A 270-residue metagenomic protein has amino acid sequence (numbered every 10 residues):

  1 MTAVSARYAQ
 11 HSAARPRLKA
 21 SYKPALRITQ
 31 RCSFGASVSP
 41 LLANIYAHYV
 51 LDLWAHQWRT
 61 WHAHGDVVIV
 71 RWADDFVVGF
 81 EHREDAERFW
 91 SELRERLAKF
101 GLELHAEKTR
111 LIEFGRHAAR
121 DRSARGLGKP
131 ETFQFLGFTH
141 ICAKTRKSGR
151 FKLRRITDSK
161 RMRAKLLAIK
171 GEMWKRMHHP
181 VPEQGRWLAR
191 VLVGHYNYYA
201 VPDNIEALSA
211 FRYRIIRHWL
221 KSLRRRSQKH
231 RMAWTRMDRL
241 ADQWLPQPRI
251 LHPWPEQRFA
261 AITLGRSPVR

Functional and structural regions predicted by a protein language model:
M1-R270: Non-catalytic terminal/accessory segments
